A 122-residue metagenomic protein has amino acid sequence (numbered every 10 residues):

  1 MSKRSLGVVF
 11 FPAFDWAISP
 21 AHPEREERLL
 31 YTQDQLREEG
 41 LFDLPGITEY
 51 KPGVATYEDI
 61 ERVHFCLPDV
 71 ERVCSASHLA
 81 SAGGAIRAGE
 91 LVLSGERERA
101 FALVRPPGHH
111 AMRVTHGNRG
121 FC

Functional and structural regions predicted by a protein language model:
M1-C122: HDAC/HDAC-like amidohydrolase catalytic core signature
